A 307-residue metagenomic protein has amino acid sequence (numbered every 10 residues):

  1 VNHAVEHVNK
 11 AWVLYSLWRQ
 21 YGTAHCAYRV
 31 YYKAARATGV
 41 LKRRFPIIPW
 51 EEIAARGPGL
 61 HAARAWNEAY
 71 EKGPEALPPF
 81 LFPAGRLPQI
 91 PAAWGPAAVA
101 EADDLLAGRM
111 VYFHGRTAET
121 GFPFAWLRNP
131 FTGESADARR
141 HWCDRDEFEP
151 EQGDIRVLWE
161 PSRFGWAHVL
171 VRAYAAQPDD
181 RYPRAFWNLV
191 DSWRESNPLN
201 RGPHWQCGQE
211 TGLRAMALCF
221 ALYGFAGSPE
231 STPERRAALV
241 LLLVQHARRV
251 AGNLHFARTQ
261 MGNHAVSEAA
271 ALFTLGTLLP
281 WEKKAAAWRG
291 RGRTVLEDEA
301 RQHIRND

Functional and structural regions predicted by a protein language model:
N2-A54: Alpha-helical membrane-targeting segments
V8, Q20, A24, A92-P96 (+2 more regions): Generic detection of long, well-ordered alpha-helical segments
K10-L14, C26, A65, A97 (+2 more regions): Exposed alpha-helical structural elements
W18, A69, D104, A173-Y174: Hydrophobic side-chain positions on well-ordered alpha-helices, corresponding to helix-helix packing/interface faces
V30-P49, A102, V240-V250, E299 (+1 more regions): Charged, low-complexity, helix-prone segments enriched in Lys/Glu/Asp/Gln
A35-E149, R156-P161: Extended, charge-enriched "interface" segments that sit outside catalytic cores
E134-R140, R145-F148, D154-D307: Aromatic-lined, polymer-binding surfaces characteristic of secreted/periplasmic polysaccharide-degrading enzymes
